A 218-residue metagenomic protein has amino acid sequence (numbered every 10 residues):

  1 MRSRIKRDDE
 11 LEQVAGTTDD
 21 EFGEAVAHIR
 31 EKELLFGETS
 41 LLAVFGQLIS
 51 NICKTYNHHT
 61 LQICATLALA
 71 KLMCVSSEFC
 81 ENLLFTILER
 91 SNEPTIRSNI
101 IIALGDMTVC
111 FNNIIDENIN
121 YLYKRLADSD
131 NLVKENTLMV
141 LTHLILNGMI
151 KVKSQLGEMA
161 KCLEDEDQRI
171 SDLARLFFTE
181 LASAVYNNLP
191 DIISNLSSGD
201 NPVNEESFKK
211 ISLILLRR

Functional and structural regions predicted by a protein language model:
M1-T55, N147, G157-R218: Long internal repeat-built scaffold domains in very large eukaryotic proteins
R2-G148: Alpha-solenoid helical repeat scaffolds
